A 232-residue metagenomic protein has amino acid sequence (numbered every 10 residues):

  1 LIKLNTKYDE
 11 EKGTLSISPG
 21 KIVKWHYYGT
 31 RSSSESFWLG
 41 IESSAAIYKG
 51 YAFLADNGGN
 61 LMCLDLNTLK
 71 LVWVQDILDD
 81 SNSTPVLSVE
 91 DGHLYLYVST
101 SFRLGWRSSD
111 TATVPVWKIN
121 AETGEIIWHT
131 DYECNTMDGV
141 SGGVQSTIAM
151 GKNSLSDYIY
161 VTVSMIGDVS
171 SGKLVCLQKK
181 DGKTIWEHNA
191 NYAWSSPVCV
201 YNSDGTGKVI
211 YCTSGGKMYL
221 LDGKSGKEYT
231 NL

Functional and structural regions predicted by a protein language model:
N5-Y8, D65-L69, N120-T123, Q178-D181 (+1 more regions): Short loop/turn segments that connect beta-strands within beta-propeller blades
E10-A46, V74-G92, S99-G105, D110-T113 (+3 more regions): Extracytoplasmic beta-rich repeat domains
Y48, N57-G58, A112, L155 (+3 more regions): Short loop/turn segments that connect beta-strands within the blades of beta-propeller domains, predominantly WD40
K49-G50, G92-L94, L155-D157, T206-K208: Short coil/turn segments that connect the beta-strands within blades of beta-propeller domains
L54, V98, V161, Y211-C212: Residue position within the beta-strands of beta-propeller blades
G59-N60, S101-R107, M165-V169, G216-K217: Short glycine/acidic-enriched loop and turn motifs that connect beta-strands
